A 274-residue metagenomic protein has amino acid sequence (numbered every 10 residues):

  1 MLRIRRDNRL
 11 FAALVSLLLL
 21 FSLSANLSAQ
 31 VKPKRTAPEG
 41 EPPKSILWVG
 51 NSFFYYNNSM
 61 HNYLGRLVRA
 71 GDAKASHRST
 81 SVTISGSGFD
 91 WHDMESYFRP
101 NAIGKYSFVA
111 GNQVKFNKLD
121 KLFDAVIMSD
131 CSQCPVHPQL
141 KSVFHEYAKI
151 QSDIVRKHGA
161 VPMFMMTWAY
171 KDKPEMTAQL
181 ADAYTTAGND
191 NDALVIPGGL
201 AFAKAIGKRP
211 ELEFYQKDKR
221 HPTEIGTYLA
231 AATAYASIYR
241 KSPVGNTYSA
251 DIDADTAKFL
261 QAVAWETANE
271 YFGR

Functional and structural regions predicted by a protein language model:
L2-L14: Bacterial N-terminal signal peptides that target proteins for export
R5, A110-E224, A236, P243: Alpha-helical cap/lid subdomain in secreted, periplasmic, or secretory-pathway luminal O-acyl-processing enzymes
A13-S22: Bacterial N-terminal signal peptides
L27-A29: Boundary at the C-terminal end of the N-terminal hydrophobic targeting segment
V31-G50: Short N-terminal segments immediately surrounding and downstream of signal-peptide cleavage
Y55-Q139: Conserved SGNH/GDSL esterase-like catalytic core that processes O-acyl groups on lipids and polysaccharides
H61, G65, H145-A148, S152 (+3 more regions): Extracytoplasmic/secreted envelope proteins and their assembly/folding machinery, especially bacterial periplasmic
F214, H221, A231-R274: Conserved catalytic region of serine esterases and O-acyltransferases that act on ester linkages in lipids
